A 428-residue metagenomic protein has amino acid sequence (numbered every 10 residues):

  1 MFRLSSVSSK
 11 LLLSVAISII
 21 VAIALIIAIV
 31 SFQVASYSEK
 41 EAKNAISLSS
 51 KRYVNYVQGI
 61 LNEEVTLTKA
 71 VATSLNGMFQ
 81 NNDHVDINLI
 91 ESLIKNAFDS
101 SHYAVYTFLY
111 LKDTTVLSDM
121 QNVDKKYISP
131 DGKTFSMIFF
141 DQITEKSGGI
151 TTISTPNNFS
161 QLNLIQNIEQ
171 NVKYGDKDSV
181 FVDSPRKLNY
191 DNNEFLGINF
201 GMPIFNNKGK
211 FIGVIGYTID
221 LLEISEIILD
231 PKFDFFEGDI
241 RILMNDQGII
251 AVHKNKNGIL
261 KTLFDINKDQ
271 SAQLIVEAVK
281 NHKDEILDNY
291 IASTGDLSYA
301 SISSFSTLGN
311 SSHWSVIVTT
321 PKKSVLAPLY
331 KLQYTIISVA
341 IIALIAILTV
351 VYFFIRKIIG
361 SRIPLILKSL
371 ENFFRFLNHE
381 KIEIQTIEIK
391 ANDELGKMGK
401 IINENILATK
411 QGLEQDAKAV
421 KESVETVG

Functional and structural regions predicted by a protein language model:
R3-A45, S338: Extreme N-terminal signal-anchor transmembrane helix of membrane signaling/transducer proteins, especially in bacteria
N62-K177, I228-P231: Extracytoplasmic/periplasmic sensory segments of membrane signal-transduction proteins
N88-S100, V214, T218-I259: Solvent-exposed, extracytoplasmic
D141-T218, L222-E226, P231, I291-T294: Extracytoplasmic/periplasmic ligand-binding sensor regions of membrane-associated signaling proteins
F205-N206, I266-Y334: Extracellular/periplasmic juxtamembrane segments that couple receptor/chemosensory ectodomains to their
S225-D230, T320-A340, G412: Membrane-interface helix-start motif
I358-K381, I406, V424-G428: Membrane-proximal alpha-helical signal-transduction linkers
N372, T386-T426: Amphipathic coiled-coil signaling helices used for dimeric signal transmission
